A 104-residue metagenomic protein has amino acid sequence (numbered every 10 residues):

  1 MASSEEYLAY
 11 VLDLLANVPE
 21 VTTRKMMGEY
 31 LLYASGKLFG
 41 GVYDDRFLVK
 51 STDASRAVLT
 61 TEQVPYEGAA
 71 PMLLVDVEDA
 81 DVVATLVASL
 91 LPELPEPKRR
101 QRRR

Functional and structural regions predicted by a protein language model:
M1-R104: Charge-dense, helix-prone N-terminal extensions
